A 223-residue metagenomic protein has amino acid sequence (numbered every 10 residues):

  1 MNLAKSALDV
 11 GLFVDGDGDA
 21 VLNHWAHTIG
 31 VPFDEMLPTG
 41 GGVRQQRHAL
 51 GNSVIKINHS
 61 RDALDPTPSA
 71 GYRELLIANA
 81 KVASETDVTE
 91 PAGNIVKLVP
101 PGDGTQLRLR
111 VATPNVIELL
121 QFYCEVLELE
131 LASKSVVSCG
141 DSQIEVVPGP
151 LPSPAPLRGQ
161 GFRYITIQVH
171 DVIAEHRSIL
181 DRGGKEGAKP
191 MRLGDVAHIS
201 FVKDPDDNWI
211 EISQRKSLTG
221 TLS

Functional and structural regions predicted by a protein language model:
M1-E35, R47-S133, V137-A188, R192-V196 (+1 more regions): Glyoxalase I/VOC metalloenzyme domain signal
G40-Q46: Immunoglobulin-superfamily Ig-like beta-sandwich domains in protein ectodomains
